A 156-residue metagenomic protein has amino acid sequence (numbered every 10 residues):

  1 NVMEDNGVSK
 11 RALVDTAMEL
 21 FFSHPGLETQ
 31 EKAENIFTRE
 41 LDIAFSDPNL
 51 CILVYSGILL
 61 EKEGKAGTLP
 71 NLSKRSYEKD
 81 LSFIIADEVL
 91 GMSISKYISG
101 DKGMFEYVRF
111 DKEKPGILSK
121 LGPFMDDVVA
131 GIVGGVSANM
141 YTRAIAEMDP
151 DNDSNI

Functional and structural regions predicted by a protein language model:
N1-Y55: N-terminal interaction modules that seed assembly of large macromolecular complexes
D5, D15, D42, D47 (+6 more regions): Acidic-enriched, low-complexity/disordered segments with a strong bias for Aspartate over Glutamate
N6, G26, Q30, E34 (+5 more regions): Intrinsic-disorder-associated interaction segments
G7, G26, G57, G64-G67 (+5 more regions): Residue-identity detector for glycine
D15-F22, L53-Y55, A86-K96, G131-A138: Short, hydrophobic/amphipathic alpha-helical patches that form generic packing surfaces within helical domains
E31-K32, Y55, L59, A146 (+1 more regions): Residue-level signal for alpha-helical context at structural boundaries
K32-Y107: Long, charge-patterned amphipathic interaction tracts in eukaryotic proteins
I98-I156: Glycine-rich, aromatic-bearing surface loops/beta-hairpins
